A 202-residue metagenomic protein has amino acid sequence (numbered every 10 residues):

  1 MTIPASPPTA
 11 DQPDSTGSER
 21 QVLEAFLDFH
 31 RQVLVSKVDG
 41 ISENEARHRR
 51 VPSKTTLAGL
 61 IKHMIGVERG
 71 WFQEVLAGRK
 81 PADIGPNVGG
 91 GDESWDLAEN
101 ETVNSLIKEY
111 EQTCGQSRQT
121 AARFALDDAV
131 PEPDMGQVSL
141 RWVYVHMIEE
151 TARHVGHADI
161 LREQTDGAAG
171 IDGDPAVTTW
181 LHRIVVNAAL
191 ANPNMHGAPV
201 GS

Functional and structural regions predicted by a protein language model:
T2-Q12, R20-D92, E132-G173: Short, contiguous alpha-helical
V35, D39, R118, A122-A125 (+2 more regions): Amphipathic, well-packed alpha-helical segments that form the structural scaffold of globular domains
A58, K62, D174-N194: Σ70-family region 2.3-2.4 aromatic/basic alpha-helix that recognizes the −10 promoter and nucleates DNA melting
G70-A77, R183-S202: Arg/Lys-rich amphipathic alpha helix in sigma70-family domain 2
D92-P131, S139-R153: Acidic/histidine-rich alpha-helical segments that form the ligand environment of transition-metal centers
